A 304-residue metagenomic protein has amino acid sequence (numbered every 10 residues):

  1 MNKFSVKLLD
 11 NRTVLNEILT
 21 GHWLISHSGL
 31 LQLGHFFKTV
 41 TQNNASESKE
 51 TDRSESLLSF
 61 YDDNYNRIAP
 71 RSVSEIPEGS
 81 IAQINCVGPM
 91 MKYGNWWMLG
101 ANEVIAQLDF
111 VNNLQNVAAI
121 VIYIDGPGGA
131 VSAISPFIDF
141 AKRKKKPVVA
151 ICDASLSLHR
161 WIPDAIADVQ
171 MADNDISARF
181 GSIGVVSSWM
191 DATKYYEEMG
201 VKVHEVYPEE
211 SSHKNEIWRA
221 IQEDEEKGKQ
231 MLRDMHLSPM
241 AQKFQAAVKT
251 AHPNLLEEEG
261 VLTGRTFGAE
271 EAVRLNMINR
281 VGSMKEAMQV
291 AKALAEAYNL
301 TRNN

Functional and structural regions predicted by a protein language model:
M1-K146, R160-A251, L294, T301: Small-residue-centered hinge/linker elements
K142, L156-L158, G228-N304: Assembly/oligomerization interface modules of large self-assembling protein complexes
D153: Acidic, His- and aromatic-enriched active-site or binding-groove loops in soluble protein domains that engage sugars
